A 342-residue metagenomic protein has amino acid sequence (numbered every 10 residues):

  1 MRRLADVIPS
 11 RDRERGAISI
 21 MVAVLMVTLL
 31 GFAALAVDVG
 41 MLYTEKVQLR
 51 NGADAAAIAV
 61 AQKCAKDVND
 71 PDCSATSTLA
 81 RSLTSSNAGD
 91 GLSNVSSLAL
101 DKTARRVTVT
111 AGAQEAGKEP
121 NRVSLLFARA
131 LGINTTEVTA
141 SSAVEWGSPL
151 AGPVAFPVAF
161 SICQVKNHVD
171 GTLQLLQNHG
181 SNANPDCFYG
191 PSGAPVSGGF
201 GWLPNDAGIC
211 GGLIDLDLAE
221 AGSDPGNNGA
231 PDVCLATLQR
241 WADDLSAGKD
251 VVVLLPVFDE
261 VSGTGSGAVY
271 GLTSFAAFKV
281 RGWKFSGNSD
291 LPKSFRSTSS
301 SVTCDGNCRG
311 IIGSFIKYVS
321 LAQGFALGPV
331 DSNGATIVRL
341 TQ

Functional and structural regions predicted by a protein language model:
M1-T78, V169-D170: Alpha-helical assembly-interface signal, strongest on the long, hydrophobic N-terminal helix that forms
L25, N69-R81, S96-N121, A128-Q342: N-linked glycosylation sequons
M41, R122-V123: Short, glycine/acidic-rich beta->alpha junctions
I58, D90, K118, L125-L126: Intrinsically disordered, low-complexity serine/threonine-rich segments
A59, S82-S86: Solvent-exposed, charged/polar functional surfaces in cytosolic regulatory/catalytic domains
K63, S86-N87, E145, P149: Conserved, well-folded catalytic cores of nucleic-acid-processing and energy-transducing macromolecular machines
S85-V95: Short secondary-structure junctions
